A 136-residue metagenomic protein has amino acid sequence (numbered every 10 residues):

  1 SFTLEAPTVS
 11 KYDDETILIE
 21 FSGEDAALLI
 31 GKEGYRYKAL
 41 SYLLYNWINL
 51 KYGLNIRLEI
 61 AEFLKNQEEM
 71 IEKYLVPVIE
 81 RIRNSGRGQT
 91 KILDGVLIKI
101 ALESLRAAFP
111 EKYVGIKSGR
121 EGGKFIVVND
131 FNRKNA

Functional and structural regions predicted by a protein language model:
S1-A136: RNA-contacting regions in translation and RNA-metabolism proteins, encompassing KH/S1 modules where present
